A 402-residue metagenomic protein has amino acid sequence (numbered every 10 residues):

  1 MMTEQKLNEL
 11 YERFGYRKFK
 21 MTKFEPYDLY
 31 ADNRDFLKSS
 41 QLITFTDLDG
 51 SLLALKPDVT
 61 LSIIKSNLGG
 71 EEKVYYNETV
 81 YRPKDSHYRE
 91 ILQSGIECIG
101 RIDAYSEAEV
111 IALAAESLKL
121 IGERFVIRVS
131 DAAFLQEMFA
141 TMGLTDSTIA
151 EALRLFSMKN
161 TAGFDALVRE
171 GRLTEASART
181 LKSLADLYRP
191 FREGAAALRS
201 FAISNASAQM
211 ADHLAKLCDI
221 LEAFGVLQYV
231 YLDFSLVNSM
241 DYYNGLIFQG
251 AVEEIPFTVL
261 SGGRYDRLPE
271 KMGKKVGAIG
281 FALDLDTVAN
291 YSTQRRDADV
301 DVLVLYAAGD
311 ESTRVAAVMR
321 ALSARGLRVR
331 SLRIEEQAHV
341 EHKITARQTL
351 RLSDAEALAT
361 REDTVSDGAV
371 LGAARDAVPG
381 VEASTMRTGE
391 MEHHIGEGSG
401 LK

Functional and structural regions predicted by a protein language model:
M2-F14, P26, T60-L68, E72-E123 (+3 more regions): Positively charged, Gly/Ser-enriched RNA/tRNA-binding surfaces
E4, N8, E12-T60: Active-site loop/lid in soluble adenylation, ligation, and acyl-transfer enzymes
M21-S40, S130-E137, L236-G245, H339-H342: Beta-rich nucleic-acid/ligand-interaction surfaces
Q41-T46, T145-G163: Acidic, His- and aromatic-enriched active-site or binding-groove loops in soluble protein domains that engage sugars
I102, I121, R128-V129, L135-M138 (+3 more regions): Cap/lid and interdomain-hinge subdomains that line or gate substrate/regulatory clefts in soluble alpha/beta enzymes
I127-S130, L305: Short internal beta-strands
